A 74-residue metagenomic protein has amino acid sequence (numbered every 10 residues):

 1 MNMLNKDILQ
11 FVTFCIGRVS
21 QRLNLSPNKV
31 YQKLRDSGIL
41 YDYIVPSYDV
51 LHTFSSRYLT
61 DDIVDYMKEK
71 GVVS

Functional and structural regions predicted by a protein language model:
M1, I8-V12, S37, Y41 (+1 more regions): A generic structural signal for ordered alpha-helices
M1-L4, V72-S74: Membrane-proximal intrinsically disordered regions of secretory-pathway and membrane-system proteins
M1-N2, C15-I16, R57-L59: A short, structure-level motif marking secondary-structure boundaries and short turns
L4-K29: N-terminal acidic leader/helix
Q21, R35, K68: Short polybasic/polar patches that bind polyanions
L23-S26, Y41, K70, S74: Amphipathic alpha-helical interaction segments
S26-T53: Amphipathic, hydrophobic secondary-structure cores in small proteins
Y48-S74: Long, compositionally biased
